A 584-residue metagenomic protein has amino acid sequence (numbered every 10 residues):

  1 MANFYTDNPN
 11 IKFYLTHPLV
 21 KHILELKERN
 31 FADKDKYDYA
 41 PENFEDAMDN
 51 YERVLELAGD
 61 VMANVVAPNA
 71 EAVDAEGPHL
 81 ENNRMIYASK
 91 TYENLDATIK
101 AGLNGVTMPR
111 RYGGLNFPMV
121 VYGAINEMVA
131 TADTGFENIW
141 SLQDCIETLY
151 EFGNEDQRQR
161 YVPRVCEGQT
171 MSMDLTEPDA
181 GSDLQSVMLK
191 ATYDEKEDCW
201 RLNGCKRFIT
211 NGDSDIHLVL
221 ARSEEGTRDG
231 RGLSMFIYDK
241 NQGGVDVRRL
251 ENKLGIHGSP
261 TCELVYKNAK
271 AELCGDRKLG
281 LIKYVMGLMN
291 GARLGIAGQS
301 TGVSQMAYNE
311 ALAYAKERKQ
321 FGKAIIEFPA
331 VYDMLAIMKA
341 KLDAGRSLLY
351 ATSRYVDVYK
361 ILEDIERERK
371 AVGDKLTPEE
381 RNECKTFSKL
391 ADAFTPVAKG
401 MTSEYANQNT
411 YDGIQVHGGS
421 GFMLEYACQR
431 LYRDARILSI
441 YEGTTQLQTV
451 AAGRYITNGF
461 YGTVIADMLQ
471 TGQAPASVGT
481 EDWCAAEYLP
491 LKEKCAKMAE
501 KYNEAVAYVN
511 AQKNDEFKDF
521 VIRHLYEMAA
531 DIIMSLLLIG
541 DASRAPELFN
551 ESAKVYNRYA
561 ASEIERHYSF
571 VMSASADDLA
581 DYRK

Functional and structural regions predicted by a protein language model:
M1-E81, M85: Extended, charge-enriched "interface" segments that sit outside catalytic cores
A2-Y5, P9-N10, L19, I256 (+3 more regions): Alpha-helix capping/hinge segments and adjacent helical runs
K36-Y39, N241-G244, R248, P260-A292 (+5 more regions): A glycine-rich, basic-preceded beta-loop-alpha segment at the flavin cofactor/substrate interface of flavin-utilizing
G59-D60, S89-E167, T210-G212, R346 (+4 more regions): Internal helix-loop-helix
T91, G459, P475-K584: C-terminal amphipathic alpha-helical interaction region
N154-R160, T444, V450-A499: A structural-propensity feature for long, helix-poor, extended segments
C199-V245: A short core secondary-structure module
D343-K399, V506-F520, I539, S543: C-terminal helix-coil-helix/basic helical segment that borders enzyme active sites and/or dimer interfaces and provides
